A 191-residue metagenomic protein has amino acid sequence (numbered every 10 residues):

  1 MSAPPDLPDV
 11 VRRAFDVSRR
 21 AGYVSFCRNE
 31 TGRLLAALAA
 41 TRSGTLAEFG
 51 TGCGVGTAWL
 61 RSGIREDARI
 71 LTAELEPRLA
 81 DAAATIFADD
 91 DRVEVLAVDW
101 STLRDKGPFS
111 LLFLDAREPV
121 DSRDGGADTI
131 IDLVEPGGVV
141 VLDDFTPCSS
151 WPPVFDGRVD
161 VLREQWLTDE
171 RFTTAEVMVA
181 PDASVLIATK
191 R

Functional and structural regions predicted by a protein language model:
M1-F26, A39-R42: Rossmann-like AdoMet
Y23-T102: SAM cofactor-binding core of SAM-dependent methyltransferases, primarily the Rossmann-like beta-alpha-beta module
T41-G44, G107, E170: Structured loop/turn residues at beta-strand edges in well-structured enzyme cores
A47, A73, L114, G137-D144: Active-site flanking residues adjacent to catalytic metal/cofactor-binding acidic residues
R65, A88-D90, K106, E135 (+1 more regions): Short, well-ordered coil/turn elements that cap or connect secondary structure elements
D105-L112: A short acidic, Gly/Pro-enriched loop at the edge of an enzyme's catalytic core that lines a small-molecule cofactor
D115-P119: Switch II (G3) loop of P-loop NTPases
V120-R191: C-terminal substrate-binding/active-site "lid" region of AdoMet-derived donor-dependent transferases
